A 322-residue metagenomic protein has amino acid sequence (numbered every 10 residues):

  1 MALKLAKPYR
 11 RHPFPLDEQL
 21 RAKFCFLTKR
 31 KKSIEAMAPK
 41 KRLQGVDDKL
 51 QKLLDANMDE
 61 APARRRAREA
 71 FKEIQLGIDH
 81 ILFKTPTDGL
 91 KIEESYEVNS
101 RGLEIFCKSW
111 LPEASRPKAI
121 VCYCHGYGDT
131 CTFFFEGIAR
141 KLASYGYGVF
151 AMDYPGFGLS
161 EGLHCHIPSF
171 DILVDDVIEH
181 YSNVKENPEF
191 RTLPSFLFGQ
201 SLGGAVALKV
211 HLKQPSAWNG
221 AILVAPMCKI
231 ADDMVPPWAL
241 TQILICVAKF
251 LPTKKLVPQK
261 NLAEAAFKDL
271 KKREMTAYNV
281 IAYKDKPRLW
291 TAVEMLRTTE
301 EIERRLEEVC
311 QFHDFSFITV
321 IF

Functional and structural regions predicted by a protein language model:
L16, Q200-T291: Alpha/beta-hydrolase-fold enzymes
R66-R116: N-terminal cap/lid segment of alpha/beta-hydrolase-fold proteins
P117-G126: Short beta-strand element of the alpha/beta-hydrolase
Y127-R140: The serine-hydrolase catalytic nucleophile loop
T130-F133, F157-L193: Catalytic nucleophile-loop/oxyanion-hole region of alpha/beta-hydrolase and closely related hydrolase-like folds
A139-G162: Conserved alpha/beta-hydrolase
K286-E307: Active-site nucleophile elbow and catalytic-triad environment of alpha/beta-hydrolase enzymes
Q311-V320: Short beta-strand/loop motif that positions the catalytic acidic residue of the alpha/beta-hydrolase fold
